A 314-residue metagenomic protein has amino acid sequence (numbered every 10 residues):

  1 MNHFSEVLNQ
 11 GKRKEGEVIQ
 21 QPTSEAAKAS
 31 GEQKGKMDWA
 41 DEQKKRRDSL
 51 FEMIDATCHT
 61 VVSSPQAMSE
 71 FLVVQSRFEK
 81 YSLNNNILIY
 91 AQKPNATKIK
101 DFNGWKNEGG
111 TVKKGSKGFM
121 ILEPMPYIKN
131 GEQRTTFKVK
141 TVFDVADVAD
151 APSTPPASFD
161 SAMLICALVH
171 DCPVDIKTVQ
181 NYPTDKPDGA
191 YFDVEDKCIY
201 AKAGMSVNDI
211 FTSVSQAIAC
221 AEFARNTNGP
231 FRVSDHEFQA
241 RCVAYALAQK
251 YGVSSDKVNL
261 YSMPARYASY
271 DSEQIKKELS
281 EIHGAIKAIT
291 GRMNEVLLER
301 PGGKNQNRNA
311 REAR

Functional and structural regions predicted by a protein language model:
N2-R314: N-terminal accessory/interface modules of nucleic-acid-binding and processing proteins
